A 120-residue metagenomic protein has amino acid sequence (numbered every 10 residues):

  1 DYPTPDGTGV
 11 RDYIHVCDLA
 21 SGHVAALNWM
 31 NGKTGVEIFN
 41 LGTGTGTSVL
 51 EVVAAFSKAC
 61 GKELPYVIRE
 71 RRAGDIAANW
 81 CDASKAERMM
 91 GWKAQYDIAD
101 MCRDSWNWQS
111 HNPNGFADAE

Functional and structural regions predicted by a protein language model:
D1-E120: C-terminal substrate-binding subdomain of Rossmann-fold SDR/epimerase-dehydratase oxidoreductases
